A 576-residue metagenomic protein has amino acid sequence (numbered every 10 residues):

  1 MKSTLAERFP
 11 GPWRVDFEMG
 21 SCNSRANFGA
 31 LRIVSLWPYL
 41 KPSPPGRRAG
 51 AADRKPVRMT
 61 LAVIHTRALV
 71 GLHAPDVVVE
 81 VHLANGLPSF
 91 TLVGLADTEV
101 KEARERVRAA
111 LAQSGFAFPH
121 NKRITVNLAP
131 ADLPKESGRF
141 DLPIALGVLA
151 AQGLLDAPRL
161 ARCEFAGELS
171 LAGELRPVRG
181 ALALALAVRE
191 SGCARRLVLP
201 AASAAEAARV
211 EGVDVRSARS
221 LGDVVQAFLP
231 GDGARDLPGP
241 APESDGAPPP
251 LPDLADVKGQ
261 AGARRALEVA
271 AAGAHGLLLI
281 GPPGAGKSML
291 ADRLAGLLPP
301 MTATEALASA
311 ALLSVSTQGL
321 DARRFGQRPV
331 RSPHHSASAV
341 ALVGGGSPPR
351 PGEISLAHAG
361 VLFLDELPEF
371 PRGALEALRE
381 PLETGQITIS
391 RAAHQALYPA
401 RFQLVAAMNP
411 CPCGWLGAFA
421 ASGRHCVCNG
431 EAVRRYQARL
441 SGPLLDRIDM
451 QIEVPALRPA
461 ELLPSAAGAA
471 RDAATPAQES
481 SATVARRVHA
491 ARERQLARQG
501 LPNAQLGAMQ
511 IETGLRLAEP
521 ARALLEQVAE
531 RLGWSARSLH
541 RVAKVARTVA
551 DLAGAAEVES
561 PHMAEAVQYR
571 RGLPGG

Functional and structural regions predicted by a protein language model:
M1-S3, F17: Intrinsically disordered, low-complexity segments enriched in serine/proline and basic residues
S3, G11-P12, L31-R32, W37: N-terminal polybasic/positive-inside topogenic patches
S21-F28, V34-R47, A51-L278, A285 (+3 more regions): Peripheral, non-AAA+ core regions of ATP-driven protein-machinery
P75-V77, K122-I124, I144, R328 (+3 more regions): Change "...and in nucleic-acid phosphodiester-cleaving endonucleases..." to "...and in nucleic-acid processing enzymes
H82, T98, R106, A110-A117 (+24 more regions): Conserved, well-folded catalytic cores of nucleic-acid-processing and energy-transducing macromolecular machines
V93-R104, P119-H120, N127-E136, P349 (+1 more regions): Basic, amphipathic alpha-helical bundle interface domains used for macromolecular binding and assembly
L160-A161, P240-A241, L320-F325, G500-A508: Short coil/turn segments at secondary-structure boundaries
E168, R265-Y436: Conserved ASCE/P-loop NTPase catalytic core
